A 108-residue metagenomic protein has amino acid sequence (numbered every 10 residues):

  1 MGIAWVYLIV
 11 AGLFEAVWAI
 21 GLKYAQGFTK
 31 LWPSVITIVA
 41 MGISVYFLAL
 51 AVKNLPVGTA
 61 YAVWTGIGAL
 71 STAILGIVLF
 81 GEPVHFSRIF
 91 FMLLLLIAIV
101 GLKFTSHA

Functional and structural regions predicted by a protein language model:
M1-A108: Polytopic alpha-helical membrane proteins, predominantly small-molecule transporters/carriers
